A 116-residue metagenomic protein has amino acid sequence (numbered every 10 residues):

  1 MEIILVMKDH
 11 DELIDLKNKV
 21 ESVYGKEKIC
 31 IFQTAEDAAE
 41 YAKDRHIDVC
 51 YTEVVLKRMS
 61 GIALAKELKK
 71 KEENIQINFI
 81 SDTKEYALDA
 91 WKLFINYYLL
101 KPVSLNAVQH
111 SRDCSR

Functional and structural regions predicted by a protein language model:
M1-I4: Non-catalytic signal-transmission and effector/linker regions of two-component phosphorelay proteins
V6, K28, Q76-I77: A generic secondary-structure micro-motif detector that highlights 1-2 residue hydrophobic/ambivalent hotspots embedded
M7-D9, D82: Acidic di-acidic motifs
D9-C30: Two-component/phosphorelay signaling modules centered on CheY-like receiver
H10, Q33-A39: Acidic phosphotransfer microenvironment of two-component signaling modules
A39-Y41, I47-R116: CheY-like receiver
